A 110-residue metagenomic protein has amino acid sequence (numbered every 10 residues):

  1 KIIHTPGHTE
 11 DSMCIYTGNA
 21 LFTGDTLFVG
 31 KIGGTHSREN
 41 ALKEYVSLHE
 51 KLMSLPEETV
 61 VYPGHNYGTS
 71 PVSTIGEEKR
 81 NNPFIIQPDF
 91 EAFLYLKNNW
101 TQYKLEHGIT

Functional and structural regions predicted by a protein language model:
K1-E58, Y62-P63, A92: Catalytic core of the metallo-beta-lactamase
K43-T110: Accessory terminal helices/loops
